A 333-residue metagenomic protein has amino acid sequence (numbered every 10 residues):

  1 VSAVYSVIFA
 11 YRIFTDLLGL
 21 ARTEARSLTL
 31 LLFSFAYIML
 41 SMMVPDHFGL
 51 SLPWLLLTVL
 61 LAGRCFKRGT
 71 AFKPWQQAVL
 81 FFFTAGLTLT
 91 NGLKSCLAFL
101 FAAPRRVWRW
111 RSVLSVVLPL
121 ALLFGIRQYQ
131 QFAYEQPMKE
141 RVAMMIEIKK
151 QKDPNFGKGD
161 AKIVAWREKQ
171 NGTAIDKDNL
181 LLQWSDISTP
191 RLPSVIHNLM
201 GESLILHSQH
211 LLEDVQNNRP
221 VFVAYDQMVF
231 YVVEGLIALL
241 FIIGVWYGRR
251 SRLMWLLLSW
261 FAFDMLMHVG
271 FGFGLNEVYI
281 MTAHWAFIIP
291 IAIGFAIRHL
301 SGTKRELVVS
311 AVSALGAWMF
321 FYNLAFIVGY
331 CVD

Functional and structural regions predicted by a protein language model:
V1, A161-I242, M254-L257: Lumenal/periplasmic acceptor-binding loop at the mouth of the active site in multi-pass, GT-C-fold membrane enzymes
S2-L18, L239-I243: Transmembrane-helix motifs of polytopic, lipid-linked glycan transferases
Y11-S34, W255: Transmembrane-helix signature of polytopic, membrane-embedded enzymes that assemble or transfer cell-envelope glycans
R26-L28, R250-G270: Transmembrane alpha-helix segments characteristic of polytopic inner-membrane glycan-assembly/cell-envelope
M43-G49: Short acidic/glycine- and proline-prone juxtamembrane loop motifs at membrane-interface regions of multi-pass membrane
L50-K67, I288, A292: Specific aromatic-rich, kink-prone transmembrane helix
A71-A103, V117-A121, A314-L315: Membrane-interface alpha helices of multi-pass inner-membrane proteins
L93-L120, Q136-I148: Perimembrane helix-loop-helix junctions
